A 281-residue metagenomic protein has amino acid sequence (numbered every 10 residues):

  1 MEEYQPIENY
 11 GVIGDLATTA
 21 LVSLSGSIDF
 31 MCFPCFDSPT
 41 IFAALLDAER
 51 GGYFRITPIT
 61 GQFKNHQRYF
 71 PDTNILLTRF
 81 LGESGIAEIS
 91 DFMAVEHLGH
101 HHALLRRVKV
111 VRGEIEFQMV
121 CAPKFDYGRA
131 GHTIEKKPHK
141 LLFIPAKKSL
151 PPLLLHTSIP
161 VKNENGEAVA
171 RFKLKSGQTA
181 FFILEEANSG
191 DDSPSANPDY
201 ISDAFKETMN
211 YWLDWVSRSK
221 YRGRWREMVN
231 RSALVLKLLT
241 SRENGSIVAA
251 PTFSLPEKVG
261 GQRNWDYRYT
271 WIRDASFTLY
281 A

Functional and structural regions predicted by a protein language model:
M1-A281: Acidic, mature catalytic/reactive cores of soluble proteins
